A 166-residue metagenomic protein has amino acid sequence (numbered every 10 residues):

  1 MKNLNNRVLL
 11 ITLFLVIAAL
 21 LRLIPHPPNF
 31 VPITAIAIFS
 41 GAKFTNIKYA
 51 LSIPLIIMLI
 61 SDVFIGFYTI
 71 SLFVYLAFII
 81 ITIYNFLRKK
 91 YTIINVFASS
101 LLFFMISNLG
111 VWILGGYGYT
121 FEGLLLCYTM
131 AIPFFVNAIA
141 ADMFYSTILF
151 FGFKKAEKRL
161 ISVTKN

Functional and structural regions predicted by a protein language model:
M1-F39: Hydrophobic transmembrane alpha-helices
K2-N5, F44-N46, N85-N95, K158-I161: Membrane-interface helix-boundary motifs at transmembrane edges
R7-I11, T34, A50, I70-V74 (+4 more regions): Residue-level signature of transmembrane alpha-helical entry/exit and packing/kink sites in multi-pass membrane
L13-A19, I56-I60, I65-G66, K89 (+1 more regions): Juxtamembrane/disordered regions of integral membrane proteins
F14, A50-S61, N95-F103: Central hydrophobic cores of alpha-helical transmembrane segments in multi-pass integral membrane proteins
L20-V31, L55-L87: Interfacial aromatic-anchored transmembrane helix boundaries in multi-pass membrane proteins
I33-A50, I80-N85: Generic transmembrane alpha-helix motif of multi-pass integral membrane proteins
T92-N166: Membrane-embedded alpha-helical hairpins and interfacial helices in multi-pass inner-membrane proteins
